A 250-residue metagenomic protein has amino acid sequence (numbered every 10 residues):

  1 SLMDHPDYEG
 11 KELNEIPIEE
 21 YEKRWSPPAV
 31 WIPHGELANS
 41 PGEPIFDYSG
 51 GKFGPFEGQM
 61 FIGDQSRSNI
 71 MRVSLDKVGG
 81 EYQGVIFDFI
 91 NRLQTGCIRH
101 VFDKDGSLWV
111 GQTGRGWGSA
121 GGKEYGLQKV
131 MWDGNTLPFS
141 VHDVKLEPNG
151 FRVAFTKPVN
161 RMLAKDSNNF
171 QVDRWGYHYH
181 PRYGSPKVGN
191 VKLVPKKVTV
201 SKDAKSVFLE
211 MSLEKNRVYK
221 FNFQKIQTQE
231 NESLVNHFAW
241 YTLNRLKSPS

Functional and structural regions predicted by a protein language model:
S1-P138, D143, E147, R161: Beta-propeller domains with acidic blade repeats across secreted/periplasmic ectodomains and cytosolic WD/CNH propellers
K145, T199-D203: Blade-terminus and WD-like Trp-Asp/Gly-His loop motifs, strongest in beta-propeller folds
N149-V153, V207: Structural beta-strand segments of beta-rich domains
P158-K197, F221-T228, H237-W240: Short, surface-exposed alpha-helix to beta-strand junction/turn motifs within ectodomains of secreted and cell-envelope
S206-S212: Exposed aromatic-hydrophobic patches
S212-V218: Surface-exposed, short loops/turns at beta-strand junctions within beta-sandwich domains
T228-S250: Extended, polar beta-sheet/loop recognition surfaces of beta-rich domains that mediate binding to diverse ligands
